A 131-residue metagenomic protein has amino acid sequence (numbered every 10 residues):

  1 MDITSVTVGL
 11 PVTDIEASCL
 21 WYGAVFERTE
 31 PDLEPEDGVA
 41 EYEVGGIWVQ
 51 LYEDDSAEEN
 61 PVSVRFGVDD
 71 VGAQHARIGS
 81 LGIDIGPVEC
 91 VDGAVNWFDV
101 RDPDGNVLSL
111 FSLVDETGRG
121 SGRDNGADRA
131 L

Functional and structural regions predicted by a protein language model:
M1-C19, G46, V62-V64, V114-L131: N-terminal beta-strand motif that seeds the catalytic metal site of vicinal oxygen chelate
D2-S5, G9-V49, D55: Core segments of cupin and vicinal oxygen chelate
T4-T13, E43, S56-L81, N96-R101 (+1 more regions): Vicinal oxygen chelate
Y22-V25, I78-G82: Alpha-helix boundary/capping residues
F26-L33, R65-G67, P87-C90: Short linear motifs in intrinsically disordered
D54-S56, C90: Short polar/acidic secondary-structure junctions
G79-L131: Vicinal oxygen chelate
